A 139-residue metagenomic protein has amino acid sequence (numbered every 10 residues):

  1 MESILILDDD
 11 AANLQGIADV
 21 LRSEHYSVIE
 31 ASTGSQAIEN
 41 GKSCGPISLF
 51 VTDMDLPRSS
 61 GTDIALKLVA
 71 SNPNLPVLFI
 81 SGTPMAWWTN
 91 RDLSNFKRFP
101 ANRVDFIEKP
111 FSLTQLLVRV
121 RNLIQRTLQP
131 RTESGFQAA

Functional and structural regions predicted by a protein language model:
D10, M54-D55: The short loop immediately C-terminal to the conserved phospho-acceptor aspartate in CheY-like receiver
D10-L14, L113: Short acidic/polar segment at the start of the alpha1 helix of CheY-like receiver
L14, P57, M85: The feature encodes the CheY-like receiver
Q15-S23: Charged docking surfaces used in two-component/phosphorelay signaling
E30, L56-S59: Residue-level signal for the "D+5" position in two-component response regulator receiver
E30-L49: Acidic, metal-coordinating helix/loop segments flanking the phosphotransfer/catalytic sites of two-component signaling
D53, S81: Active-site residues of response regulator receiver
D63, K67, T83-E108, T114 (+1 more regions): Alpha4 helix (beta4-alpha4-beta5 surface) of REC/receiver domains from two-component response regulators
